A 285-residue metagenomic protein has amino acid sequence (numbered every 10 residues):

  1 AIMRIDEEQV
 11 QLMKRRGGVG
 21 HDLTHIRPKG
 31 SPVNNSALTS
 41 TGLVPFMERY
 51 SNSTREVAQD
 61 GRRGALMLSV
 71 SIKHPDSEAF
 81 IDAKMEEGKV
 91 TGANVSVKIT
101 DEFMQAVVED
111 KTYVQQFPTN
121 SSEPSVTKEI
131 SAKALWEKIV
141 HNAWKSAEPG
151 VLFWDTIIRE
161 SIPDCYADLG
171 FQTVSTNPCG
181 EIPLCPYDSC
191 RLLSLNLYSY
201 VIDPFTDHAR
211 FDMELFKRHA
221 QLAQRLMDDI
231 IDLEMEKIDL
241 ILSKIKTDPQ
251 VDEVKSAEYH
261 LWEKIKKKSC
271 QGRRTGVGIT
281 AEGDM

Functional and structural regions predicted by a protein language model:
A1-H219, A223, D232-K246, L261-K268: Active-site cavity-forming subdomains of large catalytic enzyme subunits
I230, D252-E258: Extended glycan-interaction surfaces of carbohydrate-active proteins
I245-D248, V254: Internal transmembrane alpha-helices of multipass membrane proteins
K264, Q271-M285: Extended, well-ordered alpha-helical scaffold/bundle regions in very large, multi-domain proteins
